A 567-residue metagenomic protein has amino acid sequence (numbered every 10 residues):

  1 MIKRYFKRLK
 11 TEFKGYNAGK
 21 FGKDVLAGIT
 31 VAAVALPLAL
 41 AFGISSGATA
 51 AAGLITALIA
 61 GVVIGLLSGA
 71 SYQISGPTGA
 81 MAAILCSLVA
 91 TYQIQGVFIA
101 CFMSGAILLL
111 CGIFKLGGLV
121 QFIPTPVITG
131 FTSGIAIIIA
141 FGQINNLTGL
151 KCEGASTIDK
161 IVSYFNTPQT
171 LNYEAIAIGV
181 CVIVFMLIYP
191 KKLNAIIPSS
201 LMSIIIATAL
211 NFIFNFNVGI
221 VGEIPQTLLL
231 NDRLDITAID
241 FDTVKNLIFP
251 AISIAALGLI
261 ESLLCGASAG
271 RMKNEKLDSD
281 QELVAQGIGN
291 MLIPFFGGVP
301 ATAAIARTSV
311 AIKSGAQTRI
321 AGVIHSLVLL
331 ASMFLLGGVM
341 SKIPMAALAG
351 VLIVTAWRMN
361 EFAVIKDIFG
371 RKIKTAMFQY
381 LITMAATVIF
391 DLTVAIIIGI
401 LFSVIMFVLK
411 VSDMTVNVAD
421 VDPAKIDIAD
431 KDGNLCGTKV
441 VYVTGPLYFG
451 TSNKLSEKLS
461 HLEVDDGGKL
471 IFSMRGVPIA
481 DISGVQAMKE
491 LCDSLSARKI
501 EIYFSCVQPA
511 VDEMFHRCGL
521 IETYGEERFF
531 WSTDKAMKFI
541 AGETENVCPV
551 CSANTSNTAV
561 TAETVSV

Functional and structural regions predicted by a protein language model:
M1-L9, S412-V567: Cytosolic C-terminal regulatory domains/tails of membrane transporters and channels
M1-V418: Transmembrane helical cores of multi-pass ion-transport proteins
